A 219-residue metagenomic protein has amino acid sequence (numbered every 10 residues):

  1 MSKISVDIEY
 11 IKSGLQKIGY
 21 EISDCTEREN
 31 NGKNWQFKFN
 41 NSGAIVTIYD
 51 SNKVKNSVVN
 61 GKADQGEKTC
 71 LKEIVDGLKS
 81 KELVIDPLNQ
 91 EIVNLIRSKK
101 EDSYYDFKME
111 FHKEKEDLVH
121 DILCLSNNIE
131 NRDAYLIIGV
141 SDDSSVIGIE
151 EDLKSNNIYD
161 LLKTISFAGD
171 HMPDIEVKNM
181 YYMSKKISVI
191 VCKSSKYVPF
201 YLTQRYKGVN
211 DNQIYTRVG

Functional and structural regions predicted by a protein language model:
M1-A44, T69: Short Lys/Arg-enriched alpha/beta "domain-start" segment
I4-K12, D64, K68-L71, K115-V119 (+1 more regions): Generic alpha-helical secondary structure
S5, N60-Q65, K193-Y197: Helix N-cap motif at beta-to-alpha junctions
C25, N40-S42, S51, G61-K62 (+4 more regions): Generic structural motif
C25-K33, N40, I48-K53, K178-K186 (+1 more regions): Short, ordered beta-strand-loop transition motifs
G43-K72: Intrinsically disordered, low-complexity regulatory segments enriched in Ser/Thr/Pro and charged residues
K62-L83, D170: Charged low-complexity stretches with an acidic bias
L78-G219: Conserved N-terminal catalytic/coupling substructures associated with nucleotide/phosphate chemistry
